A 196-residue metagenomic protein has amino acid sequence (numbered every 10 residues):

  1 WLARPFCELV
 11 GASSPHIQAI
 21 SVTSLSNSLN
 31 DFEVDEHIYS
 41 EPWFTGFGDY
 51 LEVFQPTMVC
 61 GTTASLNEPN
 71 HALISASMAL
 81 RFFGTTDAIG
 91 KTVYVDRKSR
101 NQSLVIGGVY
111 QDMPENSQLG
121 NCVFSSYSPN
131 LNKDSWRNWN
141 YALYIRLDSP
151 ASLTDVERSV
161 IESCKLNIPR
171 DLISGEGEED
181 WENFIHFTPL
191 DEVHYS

Functional and structural regions predicted by a protein language model:
W1-V59, N167-I168: Short amphipathic beta-strand/extended segments in non-transmembrane regions
P42-C60, N70-S196: Mid-to-C-terminal secondary-structure elements that act as membrane-proximal/extracytoplasmic interface segments
A64-N67: Glycine-rich loop motifs involved in handling phospho/adenylate chemistry
